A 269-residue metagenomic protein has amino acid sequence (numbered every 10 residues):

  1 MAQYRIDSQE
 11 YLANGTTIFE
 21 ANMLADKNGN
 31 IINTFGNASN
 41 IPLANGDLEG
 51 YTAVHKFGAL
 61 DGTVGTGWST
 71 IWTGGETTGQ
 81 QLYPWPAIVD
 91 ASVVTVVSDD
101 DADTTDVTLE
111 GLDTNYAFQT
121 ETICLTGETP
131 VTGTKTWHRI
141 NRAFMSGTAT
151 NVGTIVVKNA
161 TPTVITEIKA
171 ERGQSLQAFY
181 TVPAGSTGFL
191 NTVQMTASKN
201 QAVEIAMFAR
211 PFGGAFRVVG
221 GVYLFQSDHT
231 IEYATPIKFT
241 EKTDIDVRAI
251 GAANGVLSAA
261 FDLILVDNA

Functional and structural regions predicted by a protein language model:
M1-F35: Short, low-complexity N-terminal tether/leader segments at secretion or assembly junctions of large, surface-exposed
A2-Q9, T34-R139, S146-A269: Beta-strand-centric surfaces of beta-sandwich/beta-rich domains
